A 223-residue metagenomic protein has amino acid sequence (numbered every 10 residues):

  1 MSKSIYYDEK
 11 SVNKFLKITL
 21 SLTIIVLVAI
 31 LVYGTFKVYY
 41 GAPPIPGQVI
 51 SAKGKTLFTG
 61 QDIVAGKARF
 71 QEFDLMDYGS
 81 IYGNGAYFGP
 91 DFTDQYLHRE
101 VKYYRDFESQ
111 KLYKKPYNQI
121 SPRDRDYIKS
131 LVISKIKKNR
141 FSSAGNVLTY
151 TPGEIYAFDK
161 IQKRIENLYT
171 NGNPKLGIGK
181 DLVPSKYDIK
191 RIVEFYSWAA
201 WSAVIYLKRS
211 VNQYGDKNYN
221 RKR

Functional and structural regions predicted by a protein language model:
S2-T59: Post-cleavage N-terminal segment of exported redox proteins
Y40-R223: Soluble extramembrane regions of membrane proteins in the secretory/endomembrane system
